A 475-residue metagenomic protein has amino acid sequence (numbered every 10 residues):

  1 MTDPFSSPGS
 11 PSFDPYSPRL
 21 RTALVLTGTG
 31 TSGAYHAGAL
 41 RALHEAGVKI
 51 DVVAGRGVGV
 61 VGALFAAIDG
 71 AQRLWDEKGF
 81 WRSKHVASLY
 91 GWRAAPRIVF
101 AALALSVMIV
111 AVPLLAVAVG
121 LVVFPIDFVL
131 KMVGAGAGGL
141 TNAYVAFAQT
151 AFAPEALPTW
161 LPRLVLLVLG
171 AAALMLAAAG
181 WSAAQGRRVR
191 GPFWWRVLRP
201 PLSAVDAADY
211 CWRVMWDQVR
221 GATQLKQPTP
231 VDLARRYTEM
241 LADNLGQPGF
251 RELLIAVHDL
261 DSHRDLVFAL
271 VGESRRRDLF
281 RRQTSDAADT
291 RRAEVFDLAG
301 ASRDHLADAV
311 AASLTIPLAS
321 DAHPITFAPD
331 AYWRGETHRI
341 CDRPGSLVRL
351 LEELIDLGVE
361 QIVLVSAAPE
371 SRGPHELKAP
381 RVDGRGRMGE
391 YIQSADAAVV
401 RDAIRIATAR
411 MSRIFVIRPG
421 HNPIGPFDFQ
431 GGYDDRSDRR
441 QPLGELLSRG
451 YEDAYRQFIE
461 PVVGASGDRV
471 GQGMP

Functional and structural regions predicted by a protein language model:
M1-R56, L64-P475: Patatin-like phospholipase
